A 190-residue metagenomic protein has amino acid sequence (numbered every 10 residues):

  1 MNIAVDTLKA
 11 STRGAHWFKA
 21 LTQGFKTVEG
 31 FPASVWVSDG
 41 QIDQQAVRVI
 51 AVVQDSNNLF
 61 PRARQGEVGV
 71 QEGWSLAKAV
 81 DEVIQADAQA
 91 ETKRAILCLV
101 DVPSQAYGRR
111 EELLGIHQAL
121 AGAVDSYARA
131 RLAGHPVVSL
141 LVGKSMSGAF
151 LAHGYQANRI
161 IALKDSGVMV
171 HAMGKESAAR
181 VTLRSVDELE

Functional and structural regions predicted by a protein language model:
M1-H135, K144, E190: Terminal-region recognition feature
G108-E190: Conserved catalytic cores of soluble enzyme domains, especially glycine-rich substrate-binding beta-alpha loops
